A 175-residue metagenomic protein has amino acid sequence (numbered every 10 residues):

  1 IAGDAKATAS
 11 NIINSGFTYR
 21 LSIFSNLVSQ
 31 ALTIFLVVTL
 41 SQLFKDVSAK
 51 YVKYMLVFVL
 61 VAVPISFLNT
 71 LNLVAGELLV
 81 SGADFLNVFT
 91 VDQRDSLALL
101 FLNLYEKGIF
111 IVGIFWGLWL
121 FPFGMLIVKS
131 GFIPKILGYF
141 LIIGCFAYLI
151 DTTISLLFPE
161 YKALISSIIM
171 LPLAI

Functional and structural regions predicted by a protein language model:
I1-I175: Hydrophobic, aromatic-enriched alpha-helical segments typical of multi-pass transmembrane helices
